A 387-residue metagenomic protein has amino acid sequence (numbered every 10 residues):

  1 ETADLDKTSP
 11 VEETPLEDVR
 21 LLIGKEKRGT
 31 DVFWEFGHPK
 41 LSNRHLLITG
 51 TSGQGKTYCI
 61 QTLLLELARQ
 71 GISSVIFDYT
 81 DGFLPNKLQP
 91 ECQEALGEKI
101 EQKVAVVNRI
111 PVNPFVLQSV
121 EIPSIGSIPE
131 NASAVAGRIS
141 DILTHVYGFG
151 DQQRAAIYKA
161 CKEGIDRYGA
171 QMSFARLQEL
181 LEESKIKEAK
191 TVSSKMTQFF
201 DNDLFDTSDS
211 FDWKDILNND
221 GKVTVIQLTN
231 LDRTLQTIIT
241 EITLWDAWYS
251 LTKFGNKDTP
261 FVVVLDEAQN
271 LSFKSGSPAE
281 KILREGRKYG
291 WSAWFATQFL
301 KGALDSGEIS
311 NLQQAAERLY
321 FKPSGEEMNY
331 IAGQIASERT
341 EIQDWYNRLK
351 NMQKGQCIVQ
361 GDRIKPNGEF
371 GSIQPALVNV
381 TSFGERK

Functional and structural regions predicted by a protein language model:
E1-T51, Y58-L65, Q70, N367 (+2 more regions): Basic- and hydrophobic-enriched, low-structure N-terminal and domain-boundary segments that flank ATP-binding catalytic
E13, I23-E26, F36-P39, K214-L217 (+2 more regions): Replace "in large, NTP-powered and nucleic-acid-processing enzymes" with "in large, NTP-powered factors and other
D18, G29-D31, N43, V107 (+3 more regions): Sequence-level motif detector for i,i+2 pairs with an aromatic at +2
V32, T57, P85, T234-Q236 (+1 more regions): Short helix/loop capping segments that flank catalytic or ligand/cofactor-binding pockets
E35-G37, L46, A68, A303 (+1 more regions): P-loop NTPase motor core of the ASCE superfamily
P39, G53-Q54, D81, L231 (+5 more regions): Short, glycine-/Ser/Thr-/acidic-enriched flexible segments
T49-Q54, F295-K301, F321-K322: Conserved helicase ATPase motor motifs in RecA-like P-loop NTPase domains
T62-W291, F295, L304-E308, Q313 (+1 more regions): P-loop NTPase motor domains
